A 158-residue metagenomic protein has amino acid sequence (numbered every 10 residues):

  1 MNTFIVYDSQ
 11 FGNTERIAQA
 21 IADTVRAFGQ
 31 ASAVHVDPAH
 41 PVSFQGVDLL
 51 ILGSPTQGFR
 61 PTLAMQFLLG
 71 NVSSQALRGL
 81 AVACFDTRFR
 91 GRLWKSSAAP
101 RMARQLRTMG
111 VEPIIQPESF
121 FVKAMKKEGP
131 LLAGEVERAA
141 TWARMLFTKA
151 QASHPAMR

Functional and structural regions predicted by a protein language model:
M1-F4: Extreme N-terminal starter segment of soluble prokaryotic enzymes
N13-R16, D23-V34, G46-R158: FMN-binding flavodoxin-like domain, especially the glycine-rich phosphate-binding loop
V36-A39: Conserved SAM/SAH-binding loop
